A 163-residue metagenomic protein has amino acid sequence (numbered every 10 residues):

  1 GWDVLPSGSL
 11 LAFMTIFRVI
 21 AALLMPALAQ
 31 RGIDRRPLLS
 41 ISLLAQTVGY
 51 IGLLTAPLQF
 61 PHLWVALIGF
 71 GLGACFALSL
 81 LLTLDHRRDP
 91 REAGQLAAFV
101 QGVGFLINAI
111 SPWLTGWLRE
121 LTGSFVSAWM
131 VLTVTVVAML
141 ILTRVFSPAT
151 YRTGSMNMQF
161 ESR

Functional and structural regions predicted by a protein language model:
W2-L11, A93, A97: Juxtamembrane helix-start elements in MFS-like secondary transporters
S9-R18, V100, G104, T135: Transmembrane alpha-helical segments of major facilitator superfamily
A21-D34: Helix-to-loop junctions at the C-terminal end of transmembrane segments in multipass secondary transporters
P37-G52: Structural signature of the two symmetry-related core transmembrane helices
F60-I68: Paired small-residue
A74-R88: Intracellular juxtamembrane helix-capping segments at the cytosolic ends of symmetry-related transmembrane helices
H86-L132: A late C-terminal transmembrane helix in Major Facilitator Superfamily
F146-R163: Intrinsic disorder in cytosolic terminal tails and internal cytosolic loops of multi-pass membrane transporters
